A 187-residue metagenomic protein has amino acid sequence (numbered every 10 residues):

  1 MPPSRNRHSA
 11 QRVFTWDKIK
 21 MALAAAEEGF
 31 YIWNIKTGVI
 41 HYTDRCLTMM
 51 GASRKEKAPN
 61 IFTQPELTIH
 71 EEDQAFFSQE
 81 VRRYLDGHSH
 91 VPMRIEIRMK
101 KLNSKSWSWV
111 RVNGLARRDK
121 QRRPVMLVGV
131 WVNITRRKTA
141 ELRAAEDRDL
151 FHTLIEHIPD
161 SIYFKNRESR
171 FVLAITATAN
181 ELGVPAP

Functional and structural regions predicted by a protein language model:
M1-M21, V130-D147: PAS-associated C-terminal cap
T15-E66, W109-R111, L154, S161-A186: PAS-family sensory domain signal
I35, R117, I134: Hydrophobic pocket-lining residues within nucleotide cofactor-binding pockets
I35-K36, L102-N103, K120-Q121, R167: Short, ordered coil/turn segments that flank beta-strands lining enzyme active or ligand-binding pockets
E56-R83, V91-I95, L142: PAS/Per-ARNT-Sim sensory domains
E72-F76, L85-L115, Q121-V125: Per-ARNT-Sim (PAS) sensory domains and their PAS-associated C-terminal
